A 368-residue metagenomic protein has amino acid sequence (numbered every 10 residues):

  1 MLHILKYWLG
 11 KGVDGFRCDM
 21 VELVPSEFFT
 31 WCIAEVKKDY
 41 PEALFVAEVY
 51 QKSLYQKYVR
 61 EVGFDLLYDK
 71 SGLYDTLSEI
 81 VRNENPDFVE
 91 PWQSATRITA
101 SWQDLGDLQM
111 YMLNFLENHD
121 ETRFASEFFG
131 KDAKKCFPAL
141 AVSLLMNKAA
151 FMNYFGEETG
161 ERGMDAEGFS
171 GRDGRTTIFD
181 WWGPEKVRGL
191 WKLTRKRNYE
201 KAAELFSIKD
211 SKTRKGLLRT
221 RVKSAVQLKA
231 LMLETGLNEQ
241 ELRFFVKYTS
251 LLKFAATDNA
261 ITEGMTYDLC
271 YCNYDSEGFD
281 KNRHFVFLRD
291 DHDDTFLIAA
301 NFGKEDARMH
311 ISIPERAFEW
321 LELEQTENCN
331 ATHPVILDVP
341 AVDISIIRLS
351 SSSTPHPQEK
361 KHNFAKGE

Functional and structural regions predicted by a protein language model:
M1-R17, V21, E27-F28, A34-A150 (+5 more regions): Alpha-amylase-like alpha-glycosidases and glucanotransferases acting on alpha-linked glucans and related
G15, H284, D294-F296, P334 (+1 more regions): Intrinsic-disorder/low-complexity, polar/charged segments enriched in Ser/Thr/Lys/Arg/Asp/Glu/Gln
F28-F29, M309: Residues at alpha-helix caps and immediate loop-helix transition turns in enzyme cores, especially N- and C-cap
V49, N118, F302, L349-S351: Residues immediately flanking
R97, N118, R123, E127-R316: Loop/helix patches that line or flank the sugar-binding groove of alpha-linked glycan CAZymes
L108, D290-D291, P340: Flexible, charged surface loops at secondary-structure boundaries
S312-E327: Solvent-exposed beta-hairpin/edge-strand motifs
A331-G367: C-terminal beta-strand-rich structural cap/linker in extracellular carbohydrate-active enzymes
